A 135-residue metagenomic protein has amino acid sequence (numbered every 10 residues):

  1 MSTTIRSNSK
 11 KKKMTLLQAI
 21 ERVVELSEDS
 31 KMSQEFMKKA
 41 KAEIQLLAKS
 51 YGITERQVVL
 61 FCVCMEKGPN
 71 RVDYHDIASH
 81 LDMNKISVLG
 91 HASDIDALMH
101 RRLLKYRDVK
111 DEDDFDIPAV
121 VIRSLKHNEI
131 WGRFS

Functional and structural regions predicted by a protein language model:
M1-S135: Intrinsically disordered, low-complexity N-terminal extensions of AAA+/P-loop NTPases that precede the structured
